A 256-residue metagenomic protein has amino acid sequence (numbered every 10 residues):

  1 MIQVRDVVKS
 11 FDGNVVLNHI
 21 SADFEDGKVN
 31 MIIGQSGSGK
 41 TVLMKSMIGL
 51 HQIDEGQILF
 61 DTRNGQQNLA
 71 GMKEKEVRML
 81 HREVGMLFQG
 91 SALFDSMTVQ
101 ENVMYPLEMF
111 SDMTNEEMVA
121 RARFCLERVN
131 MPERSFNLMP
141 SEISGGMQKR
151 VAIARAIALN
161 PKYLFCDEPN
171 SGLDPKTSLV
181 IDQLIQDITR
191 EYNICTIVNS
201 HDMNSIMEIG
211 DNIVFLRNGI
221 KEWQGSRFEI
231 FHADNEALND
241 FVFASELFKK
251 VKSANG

Functional and structural regions predicted by a protein language model:
I48: Helix-to-loop junction immediately C-terminal to a conserved catalytic motif
Q57-M79: ABC ATPase NBD Q-loop/coupling interface
E116-R134: Conserved ABC ATPase "signature" region
M139-I143, M147: Conserved ABC ATPase signature
N160: Conserved catalytic motifs of ABC-family nucleotide-binding domains
L164-D167: Catalytic Walker B motif of ABC-type/P-loop ATPase nucleotide-binding domains
S200-H201: H-loop/switch region of ABC-family ATPase nucleotide-binding domains
